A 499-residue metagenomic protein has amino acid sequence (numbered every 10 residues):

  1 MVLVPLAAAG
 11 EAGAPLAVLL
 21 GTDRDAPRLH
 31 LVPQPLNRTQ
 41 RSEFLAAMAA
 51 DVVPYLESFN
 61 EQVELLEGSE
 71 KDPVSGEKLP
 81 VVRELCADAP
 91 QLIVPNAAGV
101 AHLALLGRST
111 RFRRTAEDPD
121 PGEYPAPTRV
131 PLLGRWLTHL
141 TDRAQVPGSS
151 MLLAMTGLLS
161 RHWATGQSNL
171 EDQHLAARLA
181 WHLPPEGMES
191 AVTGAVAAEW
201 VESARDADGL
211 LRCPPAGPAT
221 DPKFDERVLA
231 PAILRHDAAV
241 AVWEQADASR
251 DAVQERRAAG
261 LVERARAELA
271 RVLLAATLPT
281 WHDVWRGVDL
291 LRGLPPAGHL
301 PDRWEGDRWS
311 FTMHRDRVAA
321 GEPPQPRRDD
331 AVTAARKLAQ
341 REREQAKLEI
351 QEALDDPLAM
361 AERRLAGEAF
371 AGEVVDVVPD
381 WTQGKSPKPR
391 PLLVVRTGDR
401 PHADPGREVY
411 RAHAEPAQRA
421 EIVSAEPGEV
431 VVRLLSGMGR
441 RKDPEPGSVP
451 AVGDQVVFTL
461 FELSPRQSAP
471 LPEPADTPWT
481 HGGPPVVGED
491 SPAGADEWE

Functional and structural regions predicted by a protein language model:
M1-D206: N-terminal, non-catalytic alpha-helical interaction modules of very large eukaryotic scaffold proteins
V2, R390-R396, E429-S436: Generic recognition of long tandem-repeat/solenoid scaffolds
A8-A14, A98-L103, P379-G384, P401-H402 (+3 more regions): Flexible loop/turn segments at secondary-structure boundaries
L85-A89, K388-P389, D404-P405: Short, well-ordered loop/turn elements at secondary-structure boundaries
R143-L291: Acidic, Mg2+-coordinating catalytic module of metal-dependent nucleases/exonucleases that use a two-metal-ion mechanism
A259-A403: Accessory interdomain/linker segments of ATP-dependent helicases and helicase-like nucleic-acid enzymes that mediate
H402-A412: Beta-strand-rich binding/interaction modules
Y410-A420, S424-E499: C-terminal effector modules of nucleic-acid-centric enzymes and ribosome-associated factors
